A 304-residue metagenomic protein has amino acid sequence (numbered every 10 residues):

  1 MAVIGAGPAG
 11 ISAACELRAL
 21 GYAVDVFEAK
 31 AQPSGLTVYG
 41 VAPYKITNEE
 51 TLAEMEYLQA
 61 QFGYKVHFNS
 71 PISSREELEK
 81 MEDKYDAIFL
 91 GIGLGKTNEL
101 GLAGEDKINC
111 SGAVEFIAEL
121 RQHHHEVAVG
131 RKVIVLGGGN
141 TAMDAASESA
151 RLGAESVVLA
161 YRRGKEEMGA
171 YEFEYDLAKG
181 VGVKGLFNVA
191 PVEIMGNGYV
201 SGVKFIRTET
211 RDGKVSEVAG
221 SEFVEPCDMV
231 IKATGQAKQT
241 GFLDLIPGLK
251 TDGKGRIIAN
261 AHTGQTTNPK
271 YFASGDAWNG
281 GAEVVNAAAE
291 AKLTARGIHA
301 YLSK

Functional and structural regions predicted by a protein language model:
M1-D25, A142-A150: N-terminal Rossmann-like FAD-binding beta1-loop-alpha1 element of flavoenzymes
M1-I4, A9, E16, L52-L102 (+3 more regions): Feature captures the FAD/FMN-dependent oxidoreductase FAD-binding
M1-V3, V24, V133, V157 (+1 more regions): Conserved hydrophobic helix-helix packing surfaces used for dimerization/oligomerization
A9, D25, Q32, G95 (+2 more regions): Conserved Rossmann-like nucleotide-cofactor binding loop
V26, K30-F62, V66, A146-E193: Rossmann-like dinucleotide-binding cores of NAD(P)H-dependent redox enzymes
E56-R75, T97-L152, D252-H262, T267: Glycine-rich dinucleotide-binding loop and its adjacent helix/turn
I108-R131, G198, K214-A219, F223-G281: FAD-site-proximal beta/loop scaffold in flavoenzymes
A145, S274-S303: A conserved FAD-binding loop/helix module that cradles the flavin
